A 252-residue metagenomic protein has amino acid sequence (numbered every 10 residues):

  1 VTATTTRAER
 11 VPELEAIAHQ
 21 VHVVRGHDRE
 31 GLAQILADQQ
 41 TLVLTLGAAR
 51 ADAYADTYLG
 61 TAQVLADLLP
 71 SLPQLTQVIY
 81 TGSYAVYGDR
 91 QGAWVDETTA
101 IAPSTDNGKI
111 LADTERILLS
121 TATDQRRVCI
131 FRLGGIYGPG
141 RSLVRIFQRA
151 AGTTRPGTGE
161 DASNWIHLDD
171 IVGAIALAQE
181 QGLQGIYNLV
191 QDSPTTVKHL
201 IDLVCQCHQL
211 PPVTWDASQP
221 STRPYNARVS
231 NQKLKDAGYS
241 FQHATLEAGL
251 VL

Functional and structural regions predicted by a protein language model:
E15-Q40: Conserved Rossmann-fold cofactor-binding substructure of NAD(P)-dependent oxidoreductases
V24-R29, T222-L252: C-terminal amphipathic/interface module of NAD(P)-dependent oxidoreductases and related NAD-binding regulators
D38-I79: NAD(P)-cofactor binding segment of oxidoreductase domains
A66-D106: Conserved Rossmann-fold NAD(P)-dependent oxidoreductase catalytic core, especially the SDR/UDP-sugar
Q91-I130: Catalytic helix-loop patch of NAD(P)-dependent Rossmann-fold dehydrogenases
L119-A162: NAD(P)-dependent short-chain dehydrogenase/reductase
R145-T153, E160-L189: Alpha-helical substrate-binding/gating segment
A174-T222, S230: Mid/C-terminal beta-alpha module of Rossmann-like enzyme folds, strongest in SDR-family dehydrogenases/epimerases
